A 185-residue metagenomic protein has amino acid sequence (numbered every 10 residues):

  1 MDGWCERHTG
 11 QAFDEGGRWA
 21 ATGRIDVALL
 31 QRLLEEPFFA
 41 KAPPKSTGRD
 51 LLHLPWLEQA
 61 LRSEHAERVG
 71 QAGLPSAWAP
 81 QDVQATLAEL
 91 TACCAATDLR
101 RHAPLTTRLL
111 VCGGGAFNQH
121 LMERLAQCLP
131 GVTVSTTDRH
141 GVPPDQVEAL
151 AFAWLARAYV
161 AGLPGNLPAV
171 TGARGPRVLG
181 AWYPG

Functional and structural regions predicted by a protein language model:
M1-D14, V178: Phosphate-binding/catalytic loop of phosphoryl-transfer enzymes
M1-D2, D14, A20, A40 (+4 more regions): Generic, ordered loop/turn and secondary-structure boundary motif
G3-T9, C93-A173: Catalytic phosphate/nucleotide-handling subdomain of diverse soluble enzymes
Q11-F13, G17-R108, Q119-V132: A contiguous, well-structured pocket-lining segment that forms one wall/lid of small-molecule binding clefts in soluble
K45-R62, A85, D138, A161-P164 (+1 more regions): Glycine/Thr-rich phosphate-binding loops that ligate phosphate moieties of nucleotide and other phosphorylated ligands
